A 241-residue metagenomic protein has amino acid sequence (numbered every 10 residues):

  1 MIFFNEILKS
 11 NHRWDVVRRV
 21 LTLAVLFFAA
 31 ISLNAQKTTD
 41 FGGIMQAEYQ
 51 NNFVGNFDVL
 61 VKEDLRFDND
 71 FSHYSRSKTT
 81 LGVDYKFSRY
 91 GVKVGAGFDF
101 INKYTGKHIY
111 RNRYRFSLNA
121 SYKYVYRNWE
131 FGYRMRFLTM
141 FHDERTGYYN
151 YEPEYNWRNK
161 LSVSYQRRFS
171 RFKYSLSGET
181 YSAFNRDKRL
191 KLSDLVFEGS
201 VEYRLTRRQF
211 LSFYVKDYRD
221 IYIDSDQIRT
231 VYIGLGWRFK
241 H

Functional and structural regions predicted by a protein language model:
M1-F41, F239-H241: Bacterial Sec-dependent N-terminal signal peptides
N34-T38, F67-S72, T105-R111, T146-E152 (+2 more regions): Outer-membrane beta-barrel domain signature
Q36-K93, D99-I101: Start-of-domain marker
T39-G43, S75-T79, N112-F116, Y151-W157 (+2 more regions): Residues that define the transmembrane beta-barrel architecture of outer-membrane proteins
G55-V61, Y90-V94, R127-F131, F169-K173 (+1 more regions): Repeated loop/turn-to-beta-strand initiation elements of outer-membrane beta-barrel proteins
V61-E63, V94-A96, A120, Y133-M135 (+5 more regions): Membrane-embedded beta-strand positions of outer-membrane beta-barrel proteins
E63-N69, F87-R89, F98-Y104, Y124-Y126 (+5 more regions): Transmembrane beta-strands of outer-membrane beta-barrel pores
A120, I228-H241: Outer-membrane beta-barrel "beta-signal"
